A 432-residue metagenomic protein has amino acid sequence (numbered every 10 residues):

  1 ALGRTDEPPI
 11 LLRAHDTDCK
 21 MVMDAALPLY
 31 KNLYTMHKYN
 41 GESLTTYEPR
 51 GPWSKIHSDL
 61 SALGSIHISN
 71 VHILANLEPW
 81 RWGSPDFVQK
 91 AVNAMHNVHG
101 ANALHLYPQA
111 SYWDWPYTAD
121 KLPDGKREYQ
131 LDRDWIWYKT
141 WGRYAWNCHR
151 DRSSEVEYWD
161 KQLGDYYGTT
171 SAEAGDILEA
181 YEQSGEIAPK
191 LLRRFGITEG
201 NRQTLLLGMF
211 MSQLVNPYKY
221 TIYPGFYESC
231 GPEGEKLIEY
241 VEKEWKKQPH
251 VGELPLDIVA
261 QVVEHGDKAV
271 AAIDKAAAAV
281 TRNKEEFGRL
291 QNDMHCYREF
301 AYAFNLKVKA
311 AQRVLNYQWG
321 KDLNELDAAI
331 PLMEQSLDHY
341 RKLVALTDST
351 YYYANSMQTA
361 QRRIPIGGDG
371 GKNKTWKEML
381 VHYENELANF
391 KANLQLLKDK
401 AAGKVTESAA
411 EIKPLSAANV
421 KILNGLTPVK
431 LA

Functional and structural regions predicted by a protein language model:
A1-G185, P189-R193, N201-L214: Catalytic-core regions of glycoside hydrolase
H99, G196, G403, T427-P428: Short, flexible coil/linker elements and helix-boundary hinge sites characteristic of intrinsically disordered
P108, Y112, A119-L122, R127-T375 (+3 more regions): C-terminal non-catalytic alpha-helical accessory regions
E264-D267, D399-K400, E407-S408, L415-S416 (+1 more regions): N-terminal cationic amphipathic segment used for targeting or macromolecule association
N324, K413-A432: Low-complexity, Gly/Pro
K377, E384, T406-A417: Charge-dense, extended regions
